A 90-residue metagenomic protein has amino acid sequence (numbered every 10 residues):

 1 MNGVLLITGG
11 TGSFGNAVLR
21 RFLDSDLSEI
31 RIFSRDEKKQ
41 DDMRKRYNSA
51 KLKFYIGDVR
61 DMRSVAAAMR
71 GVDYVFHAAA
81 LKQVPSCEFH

Functional and structural regions predicted by a protein language model:
G3, S28, D73: Conserved acidic residues
G3-S25: N-terminal Rossmann NAD(P)H-binding glycine-rich loop of SDR-like oxidoreductase domains
L6, R31, Y55: Conserved Rossmann-like nucleotide-binding pocket used by diverse enzymes that bind dinucleotide cofactors
T8, F33, V75-A79: SDR active-site strand-loop-helix element
G15, Q40, V84-P85: Glycine/Thr-rich phosphate-binding loops of Rossmann-like dinucleotide-binding domains
D26-K39: Conserved glycine-rich Rossmann-like NAD(P)H-binding loop of the short-chain dehydrogenase/reductase
K39-K45: Short alpha-helix adjacent to the SAM-binding motif of class I
R46-N48, K53-H90: NAD(P)H-binding glycine-rich loop region in Rossmannoid oxidoreductase-like domains and their noncatalytic homologs
